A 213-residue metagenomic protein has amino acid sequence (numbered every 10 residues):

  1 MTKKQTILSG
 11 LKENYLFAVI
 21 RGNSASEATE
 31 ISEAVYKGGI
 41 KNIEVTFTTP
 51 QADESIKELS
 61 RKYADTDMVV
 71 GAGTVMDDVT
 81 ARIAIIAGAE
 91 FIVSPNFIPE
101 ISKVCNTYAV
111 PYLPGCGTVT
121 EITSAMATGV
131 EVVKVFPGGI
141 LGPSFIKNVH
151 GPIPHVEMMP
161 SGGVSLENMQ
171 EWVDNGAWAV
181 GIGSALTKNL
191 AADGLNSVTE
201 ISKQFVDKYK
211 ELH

Functional and structural regions predicted by a protein language model:
M1-A87, T107, H155, L166-E167 (+1 more regions): Conserved N-terminal beta1-alpha1 strand-loop-helix module at the mouth
V19, E44, G71, V93 (+2 more regions): Conserved beta-strand positions in the central sheet of alpha/beta enzyme cores
R21-N23, A72-D78, S94-F97, P114-V119 (+2 more regions): Glycine-rich beta-to-alpha transition loops that act as phosphate-gripper elements at the mouths of alpha/beta enzyme
I31, D77-A87, T120-T128, F145 (+1 more regions): Catalytic cores of alpha/beta
Y36-K41, Y63-T66, I85-I92, N106-L113 (+3 more regions): Glycine-enriched alpha-helix->loop->beta-strand junction motifs that scaffold or abut catalytic
V45-T46, I85-A87, Y108, T118 (+2 more regions): Glycine/Thr-rich beta-alpha phosphate-binding loop at enzyme active sites
F91, P95-I101, F136-P143, G176-V198: Glycine-rich phosphate-binding active-site loops on the catalytic face of alpha/beta enzymes
S124, F145-K147, G151-M159: Shared catalytic-loop signature of beta/alpha-barrel
